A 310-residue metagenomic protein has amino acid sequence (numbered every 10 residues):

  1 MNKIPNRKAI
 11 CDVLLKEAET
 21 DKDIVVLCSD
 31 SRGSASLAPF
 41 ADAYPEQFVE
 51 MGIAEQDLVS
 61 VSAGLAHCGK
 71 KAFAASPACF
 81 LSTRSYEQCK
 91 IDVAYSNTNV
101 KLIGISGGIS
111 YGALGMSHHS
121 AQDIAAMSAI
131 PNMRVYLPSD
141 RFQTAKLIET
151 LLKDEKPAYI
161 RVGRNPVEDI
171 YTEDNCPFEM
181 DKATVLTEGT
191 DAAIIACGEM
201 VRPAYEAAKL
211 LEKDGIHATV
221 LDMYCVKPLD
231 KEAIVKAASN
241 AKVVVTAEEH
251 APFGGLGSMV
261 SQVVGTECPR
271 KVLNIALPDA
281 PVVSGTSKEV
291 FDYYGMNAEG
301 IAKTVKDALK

Functional and structural regions predicted by a protein language model:
M1-R161, P166, Y293: Thiamine diphosphate
R7-A9, T20-D23, G33-D42, Y111 (+1 more regions): Thiamine diphosphate
